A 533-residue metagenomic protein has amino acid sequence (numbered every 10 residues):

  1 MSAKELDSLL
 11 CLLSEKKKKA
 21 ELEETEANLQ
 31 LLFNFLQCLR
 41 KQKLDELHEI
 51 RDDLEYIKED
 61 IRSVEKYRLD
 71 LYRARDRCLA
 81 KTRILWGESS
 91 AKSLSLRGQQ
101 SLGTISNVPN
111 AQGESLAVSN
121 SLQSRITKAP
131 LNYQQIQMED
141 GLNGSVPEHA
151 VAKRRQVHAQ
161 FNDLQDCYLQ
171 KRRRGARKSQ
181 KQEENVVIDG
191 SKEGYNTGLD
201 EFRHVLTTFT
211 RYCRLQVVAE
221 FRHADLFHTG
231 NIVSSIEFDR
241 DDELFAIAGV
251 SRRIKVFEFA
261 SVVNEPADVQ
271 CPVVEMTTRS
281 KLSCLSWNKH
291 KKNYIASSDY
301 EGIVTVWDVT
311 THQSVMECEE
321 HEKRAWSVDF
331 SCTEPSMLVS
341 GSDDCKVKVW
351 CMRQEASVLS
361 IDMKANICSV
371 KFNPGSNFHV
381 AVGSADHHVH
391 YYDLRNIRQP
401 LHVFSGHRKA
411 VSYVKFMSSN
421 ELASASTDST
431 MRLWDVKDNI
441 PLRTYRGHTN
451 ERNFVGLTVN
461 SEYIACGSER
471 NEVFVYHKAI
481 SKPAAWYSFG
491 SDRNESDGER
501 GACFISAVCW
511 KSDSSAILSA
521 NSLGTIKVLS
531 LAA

Functional and structural regions predicted by a protein language model:
S2-N231: Intrinsically disordered terminal extensions that flank WD40 beta-propeller domains in eukaryotic WD-repeat scaffold
E220-F227, N264-T277, S314-E320, V328 (+8 more regions): Short C-terminal beta-strands that terminate individual repeats in beta-propeller domains, predominantly WD40 blades
G230-E237, T277-W287, K323-F330, S360-F378 (+3 more regions): Canonical WD40 repeat/beta-propeller blade segments in eukaryotic WD-repeat proteins
E237-D242, L285-K292, S298, T311 (+9 more regions): Loop/turn segments within WD40 beta-propeller blades
A248-S251, S297-E301, S340-D344, M352 (+5 more regions): Conserved strand-to-loop turn within each blade of WD40 beta-propeller repeats
R253, Y294, I303-T305, S314 (+9 more regions): A conserved positional marker within WD40/Gbeta-like beta-propeller blades
I254-A260, L285, V304-D308, V328 (+7 more regions): WD40-repeat beta-propellers
H387-A520, G524-A533: Structured C-terminal portions of repeat-based eukaryotic scaffold domains
